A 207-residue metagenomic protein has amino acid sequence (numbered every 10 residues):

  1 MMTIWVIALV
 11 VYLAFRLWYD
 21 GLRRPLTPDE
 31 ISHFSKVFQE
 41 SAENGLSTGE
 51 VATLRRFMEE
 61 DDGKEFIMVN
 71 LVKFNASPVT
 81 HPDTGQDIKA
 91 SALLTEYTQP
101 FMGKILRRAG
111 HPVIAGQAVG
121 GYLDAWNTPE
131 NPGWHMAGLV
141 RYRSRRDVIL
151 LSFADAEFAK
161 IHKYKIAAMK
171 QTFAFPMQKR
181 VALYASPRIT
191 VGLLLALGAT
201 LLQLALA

Functional and structural regions predicted by a protein language model:
M1-G133, Q178-A207: Short S/T/G/P-rich N-terminal loop/turn motif that feeds into the first structured element of a domain
T80, R143-I161: Short amphipathic alpha-helices within nucleic acid-binding modules
P132-M136, V140-R141, R146: Acidic, glycine-rich flexible loop segments
I161-M177: Conserved short beta-strand edge segments in small beta-sheet-based binding/regulatory domains
